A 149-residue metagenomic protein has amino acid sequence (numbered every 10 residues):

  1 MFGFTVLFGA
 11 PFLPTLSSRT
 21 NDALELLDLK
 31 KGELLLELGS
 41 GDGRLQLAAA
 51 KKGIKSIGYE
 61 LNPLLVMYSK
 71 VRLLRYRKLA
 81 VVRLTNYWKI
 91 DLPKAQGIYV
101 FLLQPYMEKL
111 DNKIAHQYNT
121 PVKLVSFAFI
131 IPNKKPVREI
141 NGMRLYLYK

Functional and structural regions predicted by a protein language model:
M1-K30: S-adenosyl-L-methionine
G32-G41: Conserved class I S-adenosyl-L-methionine
D42-I54: Conserved SAM-binding loop of SAM-dependent methyltransferases across substrates and taxa, primarily the Class I
K55-E60: Conserved SAM-binding motif I beta-strand of class I
S69-K70: Conserved SAM-binding loop
Y76-Y87: Conserved SAM-binding strand-loop segment of SAM-dependent methyltransferases
Q96-E108: A short SAM/SAH-binding and catalytic strip from SAM-dependent methyltransferases
Y106-K149: C-terminal substrate-binding/active-site "lid" region of AdoMet-derived donor-dependent transferases
